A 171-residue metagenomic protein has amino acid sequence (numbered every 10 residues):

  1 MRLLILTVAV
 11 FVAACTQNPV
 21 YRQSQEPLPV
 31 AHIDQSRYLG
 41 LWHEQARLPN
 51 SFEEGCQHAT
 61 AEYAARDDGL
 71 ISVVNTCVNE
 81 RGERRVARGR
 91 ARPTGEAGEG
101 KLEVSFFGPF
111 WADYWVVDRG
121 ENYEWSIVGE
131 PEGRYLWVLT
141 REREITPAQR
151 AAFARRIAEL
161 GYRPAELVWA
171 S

Functional and structural regions predicted by a protein language model:
L4-A13: Bacterial N-terminal signal peptides
C15-S171: A beta-rich soluble binding module of mature secreted/lumenal proteins
